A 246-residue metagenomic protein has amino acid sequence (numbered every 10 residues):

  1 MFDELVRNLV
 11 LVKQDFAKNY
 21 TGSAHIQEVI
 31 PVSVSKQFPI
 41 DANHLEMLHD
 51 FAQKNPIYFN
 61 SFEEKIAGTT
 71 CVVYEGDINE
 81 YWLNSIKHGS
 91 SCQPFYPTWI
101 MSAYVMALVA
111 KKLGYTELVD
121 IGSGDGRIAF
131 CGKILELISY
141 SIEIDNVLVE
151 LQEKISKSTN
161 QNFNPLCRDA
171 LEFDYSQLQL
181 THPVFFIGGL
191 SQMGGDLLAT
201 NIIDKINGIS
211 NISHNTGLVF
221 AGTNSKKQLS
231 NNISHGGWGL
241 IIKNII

Functional and structural regions predicted by a protein language model:
F2-L113: S-adenosyl-L-methionine
G114-G124: Conserved class I S-adenosyl-L-methionine
R127-L137: Conserved SAM-binding loop of SAM-dependent methyltransferases across substrates and taxa, primarily the Class I
I128, V147-L151: Conserved short alpha-helix immediately C-terminal to the canonical SAM/SAH-binding motif I of Rossmann-like
I138-E143: Conserved SAM-binding motif I beta-strand of class I
L151-Q179: S-adenosyl-L-methionine
H182-L197: A short SAM/SAH-binding and catalytic strip from SAM-dependent methyltransferases
G195-I246: C-terminal substrate-binding/active-site "lid" region of AdoMet-derived donor-dependent transferases
